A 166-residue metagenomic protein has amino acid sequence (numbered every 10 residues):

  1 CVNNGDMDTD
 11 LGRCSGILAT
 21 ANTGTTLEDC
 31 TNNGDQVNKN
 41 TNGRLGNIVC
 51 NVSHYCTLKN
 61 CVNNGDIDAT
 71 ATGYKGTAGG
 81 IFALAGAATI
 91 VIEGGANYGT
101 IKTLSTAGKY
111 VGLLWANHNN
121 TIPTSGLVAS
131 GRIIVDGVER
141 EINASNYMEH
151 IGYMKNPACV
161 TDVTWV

Functional and structural regions predicted by a protein language model:
C1-V166: Surface-exposed loop/turn motifs in large extracellular/passenger domains
